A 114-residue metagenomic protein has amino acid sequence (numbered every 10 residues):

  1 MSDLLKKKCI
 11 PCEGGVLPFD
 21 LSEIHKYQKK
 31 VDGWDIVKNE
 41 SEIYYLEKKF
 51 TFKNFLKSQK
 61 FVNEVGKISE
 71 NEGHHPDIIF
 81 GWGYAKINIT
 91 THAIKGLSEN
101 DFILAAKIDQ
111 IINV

Functional and structural regions predicted by a protein language model:
M1-L56, K60-V114: Long, contiguous binding/interaction regions
